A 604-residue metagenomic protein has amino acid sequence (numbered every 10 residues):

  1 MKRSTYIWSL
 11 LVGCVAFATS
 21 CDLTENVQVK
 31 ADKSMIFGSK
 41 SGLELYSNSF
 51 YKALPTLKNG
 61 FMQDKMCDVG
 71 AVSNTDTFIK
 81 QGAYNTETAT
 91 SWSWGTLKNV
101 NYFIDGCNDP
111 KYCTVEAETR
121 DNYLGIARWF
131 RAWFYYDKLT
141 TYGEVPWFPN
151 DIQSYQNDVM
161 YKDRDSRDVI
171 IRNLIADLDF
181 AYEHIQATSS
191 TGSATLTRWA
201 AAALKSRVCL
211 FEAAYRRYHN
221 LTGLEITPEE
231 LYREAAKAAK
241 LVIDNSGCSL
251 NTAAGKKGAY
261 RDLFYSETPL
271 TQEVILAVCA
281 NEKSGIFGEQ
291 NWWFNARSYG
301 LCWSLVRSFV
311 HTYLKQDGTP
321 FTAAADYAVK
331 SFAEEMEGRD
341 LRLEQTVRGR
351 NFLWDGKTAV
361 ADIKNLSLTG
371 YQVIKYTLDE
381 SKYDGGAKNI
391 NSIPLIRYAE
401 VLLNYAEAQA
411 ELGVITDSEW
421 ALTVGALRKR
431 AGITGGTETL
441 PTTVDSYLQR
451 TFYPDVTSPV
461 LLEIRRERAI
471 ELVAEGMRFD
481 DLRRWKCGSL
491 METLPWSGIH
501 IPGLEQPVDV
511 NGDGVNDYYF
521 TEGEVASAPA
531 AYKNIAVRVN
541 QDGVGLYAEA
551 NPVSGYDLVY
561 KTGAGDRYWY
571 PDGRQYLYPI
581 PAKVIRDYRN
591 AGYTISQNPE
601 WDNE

Functional and structural regions predicted by a protein language model:
R3-S41, L174, S206, A406 (+1 more regions): Bacterial Sec-dependent N-terminal signal peptides
T19-L23, S93-T96, N173, Y260-L314 (+3 more regions): Long, intrinsically disordered, low-complexity segments
C21-Q63, E229, D317, K330 (+1 more regions): Membrane-proximal, proline-rich intrinsically disordered regions
M35-L45, S73-Y142, Q156-R172, A176-S193 (+7 more regions): Conserved, well-structured interaction surfaces
D151-Q153, V159-D262: Hydrophobic, small-residue-rich alpha-helical packing segments that form membrane-like cores
E273, A328-Y398, I595-E604: Flexible, polar/acidic helix-loop-strand segments at domain edges
